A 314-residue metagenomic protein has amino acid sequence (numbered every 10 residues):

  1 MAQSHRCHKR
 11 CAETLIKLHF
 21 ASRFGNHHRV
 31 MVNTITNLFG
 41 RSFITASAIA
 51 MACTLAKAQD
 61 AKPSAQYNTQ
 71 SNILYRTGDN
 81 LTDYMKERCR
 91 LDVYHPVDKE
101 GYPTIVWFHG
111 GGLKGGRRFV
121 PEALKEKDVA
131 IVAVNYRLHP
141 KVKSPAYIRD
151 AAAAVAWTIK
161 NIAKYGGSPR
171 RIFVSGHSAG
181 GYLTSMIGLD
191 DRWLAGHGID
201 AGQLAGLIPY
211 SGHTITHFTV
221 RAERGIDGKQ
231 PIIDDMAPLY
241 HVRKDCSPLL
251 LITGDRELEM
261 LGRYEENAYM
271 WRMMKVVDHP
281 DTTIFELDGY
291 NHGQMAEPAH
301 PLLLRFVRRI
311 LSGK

Functional and structural regions predicted by a protein language model:
Q59-K99: N-terminal cap/lid segment of alpha/beta-hydrolase-fold proteins
G101-G110: Short beta-strand element of the alpha/beta-hydrolase
R117-A133: Short amphipathic alpha-helix adjacent to the substrate-entry channel of hydrolases
K143-I162: Alpha/beta-hydrolase active-site loop
K160-R221: Primarily recognizes the serine-hydrolase "nucleophile elbow" in alpha/beta-hydrolase and SGNH/GDSL folds
P209-H241: Mobile cap/lid helix-loop segments that gate and shape the active-site cleft of serine hydrolases
R224-P231, G254-T282: Active-site-adjacent alpha-helix of alpha/beta-hydrolase-fold enzymes
I252, A268, K275-K314: C-terminal catalytic histidine-bearing segment of alpha/beta-hydrolase fold enzymes
